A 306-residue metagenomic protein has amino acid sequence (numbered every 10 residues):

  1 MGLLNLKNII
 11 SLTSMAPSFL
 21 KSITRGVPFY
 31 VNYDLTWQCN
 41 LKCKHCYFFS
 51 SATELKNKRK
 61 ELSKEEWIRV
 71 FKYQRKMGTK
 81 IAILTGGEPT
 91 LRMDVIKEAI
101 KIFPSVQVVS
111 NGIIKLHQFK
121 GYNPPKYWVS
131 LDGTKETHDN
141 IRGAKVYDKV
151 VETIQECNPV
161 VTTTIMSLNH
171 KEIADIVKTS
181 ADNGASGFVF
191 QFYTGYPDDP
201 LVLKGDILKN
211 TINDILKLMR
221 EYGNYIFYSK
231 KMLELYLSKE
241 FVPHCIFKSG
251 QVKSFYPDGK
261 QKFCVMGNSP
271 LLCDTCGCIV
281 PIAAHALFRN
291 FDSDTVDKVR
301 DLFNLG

Functional and structural regions predicted by a protein language model:
G2-S110, I114-Q118, R300-G306: Conserved alpha-helical substructure of the radical SAM core
Q38, P89-T90, I113-I114, D132-K135 (+5 more regions): Short, solvent-exposed loop/turn segments at secondary-structure junctions
T53-N57, K135-I141, Y196-V202: A short acidic, helix-capping loop that chelates divalent metal ions and anchors anionic groups
K58-L62, I141-K145, V202-N210: Alpha-helix N-cap and loop-to-helix initiation/capping positions
K64-L84, E88-Q191: Radical SAM/AdoMet-radical enzyme domain recognition
R92-D94, E98-S105, V160-T162, M166-S167 (+1 more regions): Short acidic, glycine/proline-enriched helix-loop-strand junctions
Y196-N213, G223-G306: Accessory C-terminal segments flanking Radical SAM cores
